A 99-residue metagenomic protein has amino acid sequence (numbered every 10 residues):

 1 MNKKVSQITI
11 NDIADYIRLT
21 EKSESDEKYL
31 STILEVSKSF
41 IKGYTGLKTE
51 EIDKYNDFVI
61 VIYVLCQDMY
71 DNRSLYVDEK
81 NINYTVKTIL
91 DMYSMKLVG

Functional and structural regions predicted by a protein language model:
M1-G99: Divalent metal-cofactor coordination and adjacent catalytic microenvironments
